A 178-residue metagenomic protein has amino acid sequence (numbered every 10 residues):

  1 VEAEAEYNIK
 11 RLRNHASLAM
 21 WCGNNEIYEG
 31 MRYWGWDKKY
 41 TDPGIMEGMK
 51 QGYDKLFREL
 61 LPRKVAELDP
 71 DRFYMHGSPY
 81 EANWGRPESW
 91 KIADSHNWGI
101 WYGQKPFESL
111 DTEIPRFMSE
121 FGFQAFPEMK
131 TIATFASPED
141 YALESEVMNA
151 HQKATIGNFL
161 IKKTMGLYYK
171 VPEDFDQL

Functional and structural regions predicted by a protein language model:
E2-E88: Active-site neighborhood of glycoside hydrolase catalytic domains
W21, L56, R63-A66, M75-L178: Substrate-binding clefts and catalytic carboxylate motifs of secreted carbohydrate-active enzymes
